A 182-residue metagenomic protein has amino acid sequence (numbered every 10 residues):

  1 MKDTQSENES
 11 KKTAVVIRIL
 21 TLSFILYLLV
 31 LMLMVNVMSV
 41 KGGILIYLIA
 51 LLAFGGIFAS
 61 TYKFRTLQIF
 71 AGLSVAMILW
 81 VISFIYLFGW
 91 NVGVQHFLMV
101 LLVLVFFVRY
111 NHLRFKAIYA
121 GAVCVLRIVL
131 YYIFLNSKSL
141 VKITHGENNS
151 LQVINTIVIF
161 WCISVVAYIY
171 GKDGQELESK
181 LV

Functional and structural regions predicted by a protein language model:
M1-F70, N149, I169-G171, E176-V182: N-terminal juxtamembrane segment and adjoining first transmembrane helix
R18, I44, K116-I118, V153-I157: Hydrophobic alpha-helical transmembrane segments
F24-L29, A71-L98, V103, N111-Q152: Hydrophobic transmembrane alpha-helices
V35-S39, T61-R65, L87-W90, V108-Y110 (+1 more regions): Short helix-capping/hinge motifs at transmembrane helix termini and TM-loop junctions
I46-A53, G93-L101, S150-W161: Membrane-embedded alpha-helical segments of multi-pass membrane proteins, especially the transmembrane helices
G55-A59, I128-Y132, S164, Y168: Membrane-embedded alpha-helical segments of multi-pass transporters/permeases
V103-V108, V166-A167: Alpha-helical transmembrane segments in multipass membrane proteins, preferentially the mid-helix core
N155-I169, D173: Hydrophobic alpha-helical membrane-associated segments
